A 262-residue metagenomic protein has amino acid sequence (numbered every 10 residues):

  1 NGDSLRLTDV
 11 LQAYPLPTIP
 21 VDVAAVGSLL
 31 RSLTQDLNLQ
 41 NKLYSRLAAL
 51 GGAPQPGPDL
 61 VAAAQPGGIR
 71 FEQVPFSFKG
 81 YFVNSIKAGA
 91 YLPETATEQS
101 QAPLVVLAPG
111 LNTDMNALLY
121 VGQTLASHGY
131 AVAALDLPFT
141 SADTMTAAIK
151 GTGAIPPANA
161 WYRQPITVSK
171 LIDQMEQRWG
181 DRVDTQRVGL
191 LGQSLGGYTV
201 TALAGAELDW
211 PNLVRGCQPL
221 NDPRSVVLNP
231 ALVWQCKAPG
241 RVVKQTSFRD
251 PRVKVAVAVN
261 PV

Functional and structural regions predicted by a protein language model:
N1-G57: Mature extracellular/secreted ectodomains of secretory-pathway proteins
N41-S100: N-terminal cap/lid segment of alpha/beta-hydrolase-fold proteins
A90, L125, V168, V188: Divalent metal-coordination and catalytic microenvironments
Q99-G110: Short beta-strand element of the alpha/beta-hydrolase
G110, G192-V200: Gly/Ala-rich beta-loop-alpha elbow adjacent to hydrolase catalytic centers
N112-S127, A133-I166: Cap/lid segment of the alpha/beta-hydrolase catalytic domain
A154-T185, A202, E207, P211-C236 (+2 more regions): Alpha/beta-hydrolase active-site loop
R187-G189, V255-V257: Residue in the alpha/beta-hydrolase core beta-strand immediately N-terminal to the catalytic nucleophile
